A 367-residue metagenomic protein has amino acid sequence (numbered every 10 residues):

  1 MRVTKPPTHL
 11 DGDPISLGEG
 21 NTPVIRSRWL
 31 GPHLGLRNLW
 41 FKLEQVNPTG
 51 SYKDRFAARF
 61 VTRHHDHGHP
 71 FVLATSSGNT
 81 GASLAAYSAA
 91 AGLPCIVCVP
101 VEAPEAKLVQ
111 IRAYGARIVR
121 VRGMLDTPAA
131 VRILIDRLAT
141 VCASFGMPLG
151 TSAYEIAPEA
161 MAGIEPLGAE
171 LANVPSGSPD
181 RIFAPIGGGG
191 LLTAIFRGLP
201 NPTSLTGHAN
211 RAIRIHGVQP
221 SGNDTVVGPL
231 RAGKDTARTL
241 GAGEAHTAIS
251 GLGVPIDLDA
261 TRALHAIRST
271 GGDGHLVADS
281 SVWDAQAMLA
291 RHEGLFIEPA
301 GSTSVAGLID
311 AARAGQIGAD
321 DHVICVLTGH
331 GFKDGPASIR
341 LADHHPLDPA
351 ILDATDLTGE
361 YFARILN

Functional and structural regions predicted by a protein language model:
M1-N367: PLP-dependent amino-acid enzyme catalytic core
